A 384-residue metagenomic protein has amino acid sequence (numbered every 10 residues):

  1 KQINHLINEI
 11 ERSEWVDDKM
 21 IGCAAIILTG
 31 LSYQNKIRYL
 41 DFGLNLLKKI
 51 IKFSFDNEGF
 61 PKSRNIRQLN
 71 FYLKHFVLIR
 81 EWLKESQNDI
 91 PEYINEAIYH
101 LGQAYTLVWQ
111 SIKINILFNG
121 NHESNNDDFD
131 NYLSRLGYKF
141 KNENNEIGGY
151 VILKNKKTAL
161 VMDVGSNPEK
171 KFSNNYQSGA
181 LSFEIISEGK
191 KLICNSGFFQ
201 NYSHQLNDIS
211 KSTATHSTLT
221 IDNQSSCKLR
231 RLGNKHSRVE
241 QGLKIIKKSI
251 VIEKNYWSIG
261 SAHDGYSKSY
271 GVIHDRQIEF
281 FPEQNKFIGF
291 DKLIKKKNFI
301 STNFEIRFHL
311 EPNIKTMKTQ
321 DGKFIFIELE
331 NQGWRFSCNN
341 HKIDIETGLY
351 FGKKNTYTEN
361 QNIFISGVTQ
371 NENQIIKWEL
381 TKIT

Functional and structural regions predicted by a protein language model:
K1-I98: Aromatic-lined, polymer-binding surfaces characteristic of secreted/periplasmic polysaccharide-degrading enzymes
Q2, L6, Y72, L101 (+2 more regions): Alpha-helical packing segments of well-folded alpha/beta enzyme cores
R12, K170-S173, L206: Catalytic micro-motifs at enzyme active sites that drive phosphoryl/nucleotidyl and oxygen chemistry
V16, N201-T384: CBM-like, beta-strand-rich accessory domains located in the C-terminal region of large, secreted polysaccharide-active
G22, G149, G179-L181, T215 (+2 more regions): Residues that flank catalytic or metal-binding motifs in active/ligand-binding sites
F60-C194, F198, Q370: Carbohydrate-active enzyme catalytic cores, enriched for enzymes that act on polyanionic acidic polysaccharides
